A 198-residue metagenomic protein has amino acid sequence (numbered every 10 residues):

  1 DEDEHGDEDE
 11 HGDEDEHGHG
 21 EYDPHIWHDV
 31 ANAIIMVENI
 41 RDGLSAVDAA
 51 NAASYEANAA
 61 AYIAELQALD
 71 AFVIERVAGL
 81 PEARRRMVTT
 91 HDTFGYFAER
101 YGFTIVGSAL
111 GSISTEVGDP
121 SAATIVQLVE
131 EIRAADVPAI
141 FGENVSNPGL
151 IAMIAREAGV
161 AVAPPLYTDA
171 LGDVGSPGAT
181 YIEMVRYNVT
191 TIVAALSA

Functional and structural regions predicted by a protein language model:
D1-A198: Extracytoplasmic metal-acquisition and chelation regions
